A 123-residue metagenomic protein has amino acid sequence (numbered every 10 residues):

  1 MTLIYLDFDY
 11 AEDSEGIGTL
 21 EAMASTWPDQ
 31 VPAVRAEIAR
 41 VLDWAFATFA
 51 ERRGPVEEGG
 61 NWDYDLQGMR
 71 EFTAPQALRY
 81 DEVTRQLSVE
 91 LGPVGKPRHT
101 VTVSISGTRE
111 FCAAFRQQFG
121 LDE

Functional and structural regions predicted by a protein language model:
M1-S14, E21, D81-V83, T102-E123: Long, contiguous binding/interaction regions
F8-T73: The feature represents the first ordered module of a protein
A45-R109: Amphipathic protein-protein interaction modules
